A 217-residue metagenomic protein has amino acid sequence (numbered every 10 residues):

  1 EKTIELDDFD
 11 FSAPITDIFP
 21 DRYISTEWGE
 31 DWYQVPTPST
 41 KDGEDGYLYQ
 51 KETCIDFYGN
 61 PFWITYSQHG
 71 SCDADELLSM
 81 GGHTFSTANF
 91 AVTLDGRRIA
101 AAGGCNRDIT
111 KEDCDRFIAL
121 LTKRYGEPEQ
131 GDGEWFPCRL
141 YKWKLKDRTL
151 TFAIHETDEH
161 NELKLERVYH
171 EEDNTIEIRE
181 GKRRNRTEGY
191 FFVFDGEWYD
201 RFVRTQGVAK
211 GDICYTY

Functional and structural regions predicted by a protein language model:
E1-W63, H69-S71, I99-Y217: Non-cytosolic coordination micro-motifs
M80-T84: Amphipathic hydrophobic-ligand
F85-T87, G96-R97, C138: Extracytoplasmic
S86-V92, F152-I154: Hydrophobic/aromatic beta-strand elements that line small-molecule binding cavities or substrate pockets in beta-rich
V92-L94, L145: Generic beta-strand structural signal
